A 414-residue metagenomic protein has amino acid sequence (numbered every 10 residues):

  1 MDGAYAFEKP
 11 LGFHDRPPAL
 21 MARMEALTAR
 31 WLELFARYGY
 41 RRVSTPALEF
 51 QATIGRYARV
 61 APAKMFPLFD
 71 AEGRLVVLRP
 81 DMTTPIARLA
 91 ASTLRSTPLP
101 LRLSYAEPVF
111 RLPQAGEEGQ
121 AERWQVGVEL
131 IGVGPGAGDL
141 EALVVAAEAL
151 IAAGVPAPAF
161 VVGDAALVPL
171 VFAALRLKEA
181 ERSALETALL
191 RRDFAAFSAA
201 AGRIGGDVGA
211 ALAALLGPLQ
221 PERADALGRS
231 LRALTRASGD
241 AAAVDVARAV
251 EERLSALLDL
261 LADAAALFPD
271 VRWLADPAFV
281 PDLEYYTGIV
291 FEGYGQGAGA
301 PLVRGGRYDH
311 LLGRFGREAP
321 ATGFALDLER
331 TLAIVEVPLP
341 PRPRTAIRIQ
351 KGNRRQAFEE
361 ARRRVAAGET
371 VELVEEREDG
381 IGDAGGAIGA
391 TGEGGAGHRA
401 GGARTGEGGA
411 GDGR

Functional and structural regions predicted by a protein language model:
M1-T84, L140, V161: TRNA-binding/sensing appendages of the translation machinery
D2, L20-Y38, E49-F50, T83-S96 (+5 more regions): Positively charged, Gly/Ser-enriched RNA/tRNA-binding surfaces
T45-A63, G163-A173, F279-T287, I381-G382: Beta-rich nucleic-acid/ligand-interaction surfaces
K64-E72, L177-A199: Acidic, His- and aromatic-enriched active-site or binding-groove loops in soluble protein domains that engage sugars
P67-D81, T187, G394-G395, R399-G401 (+1 more regions): Short, basic, helix/turn surface patches
G134, G138, V161-V162, V171 (+2 more regions): Cap/lid and interdomain-hinge subdomains that line or gate substrate/regulatory clefts in soluble alpha/beta enzymes
V145-A152, L167-R176: Hydrophobic mid-domain F-helix/FG-region of cytochrome P450s
A157-V168, L185-E186, L274-V280: Short, surface-exposed recognition loops or helix-turn segments adjacent to catalytic cores
